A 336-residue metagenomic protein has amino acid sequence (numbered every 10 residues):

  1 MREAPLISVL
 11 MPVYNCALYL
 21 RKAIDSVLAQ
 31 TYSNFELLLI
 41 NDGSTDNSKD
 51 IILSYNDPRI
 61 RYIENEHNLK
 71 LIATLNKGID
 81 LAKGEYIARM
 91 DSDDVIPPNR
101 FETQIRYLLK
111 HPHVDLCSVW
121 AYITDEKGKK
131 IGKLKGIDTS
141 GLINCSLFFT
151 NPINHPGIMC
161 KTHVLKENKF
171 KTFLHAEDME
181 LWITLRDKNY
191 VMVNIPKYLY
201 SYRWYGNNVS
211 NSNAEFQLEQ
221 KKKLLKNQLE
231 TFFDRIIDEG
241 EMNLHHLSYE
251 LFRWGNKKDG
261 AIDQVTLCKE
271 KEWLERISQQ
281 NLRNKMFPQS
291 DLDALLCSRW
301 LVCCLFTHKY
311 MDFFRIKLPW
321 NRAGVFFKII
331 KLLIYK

Functional and structural regions predicted by a protein language model:
M1-L28: N-proximal low-complexity "stem/linker" segments adjacent to membrane-targeting elements
V27, D42-G43, Y55, L69: Conserved short acidic donor-positioning loop in nucleotide-sugar-dependent glycosyltransferases
N41-D50, H67, D91: A conserved acidic beta->alpha catalytic loop
N65-A82, T103: Glycine-rich, basic loop-to-helix element that forms the pyrophosphate-binding segment of sugar-nucleotide handling
D80, I137-N227, T231-H246: Conserved nucleotide-sugar donor-binding catalytic segment
I87: Short aromatic/hydrophobic "clamp" motif used to bind/position activated sugar donors
N99-I131: Conserved donor NDP-sugar-binding/catalytic core segment of glycosyltransferases
W204-K336: C-terminal subregions of glycosyltransferases and related glycan-biosynthesis enzymes
